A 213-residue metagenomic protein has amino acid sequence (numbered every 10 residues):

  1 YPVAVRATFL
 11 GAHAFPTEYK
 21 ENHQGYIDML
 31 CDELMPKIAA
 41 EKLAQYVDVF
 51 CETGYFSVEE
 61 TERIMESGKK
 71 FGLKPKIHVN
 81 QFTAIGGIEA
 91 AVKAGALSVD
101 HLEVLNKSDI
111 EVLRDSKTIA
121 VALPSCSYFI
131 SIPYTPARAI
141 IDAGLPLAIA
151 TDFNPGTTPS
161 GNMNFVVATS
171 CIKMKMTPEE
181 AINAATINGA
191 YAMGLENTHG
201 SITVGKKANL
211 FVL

Functional and structural regions predicted by a protein language model:
Y1-G86: Metal-coordinating catalytic core of metallo-dependent amide/deamination hydrolases
Y1-V5, E41-L43, S116-K117, A143-L145 (+1 more regions): Short coil/turn connectors at secondary-structure junctions
Y46-V49, S98, L210: Well-ordered beta-strand positions
K74, A84-H199: Active-site-adjacent C-terminal substructures of enzyme catalytic domains
A185-I187, K207-L213: C-terminal cap of metal-dependent C-N hydrolases
